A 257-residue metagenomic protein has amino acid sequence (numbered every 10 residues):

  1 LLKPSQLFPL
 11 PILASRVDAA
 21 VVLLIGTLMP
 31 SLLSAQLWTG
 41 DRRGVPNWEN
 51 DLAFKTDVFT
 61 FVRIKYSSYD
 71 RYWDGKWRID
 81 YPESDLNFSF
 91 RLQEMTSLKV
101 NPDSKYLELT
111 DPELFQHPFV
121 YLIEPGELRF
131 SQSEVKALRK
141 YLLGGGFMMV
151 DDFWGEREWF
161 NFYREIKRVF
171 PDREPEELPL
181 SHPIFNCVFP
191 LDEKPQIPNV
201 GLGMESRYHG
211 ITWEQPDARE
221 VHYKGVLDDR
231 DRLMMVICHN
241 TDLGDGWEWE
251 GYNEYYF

Functional and structural regions predicted by a protein language model:
L1-S15: N-terminal secretory signal peptides that target proteins for export/translocation
R16-S31: Bacterial N-terminal signal peptides
S34-F119, P125-G126, D242-F257: Aromatic-Pro/Gly-enriched surface loop or interdomain linker that acts as a lid/target-recognition segment
D41-V45, Y72, E158-F257: An acidic, glycine-rich "communication" segment
D57-F59, F115-V120, G144-F147, R173 (+1 more regions): Loop/turn elements at helix/coil->beta-strand transitions in domains of secreted/extracellular proteins
F61, F119-F160: Short alpha-beta junction capping motif
I64-S67, L122-P125, D151-W154, L178-S181 (+1 more regions): Active-site-proximal beta-strand/loop segments in catalytic clefts of secreted hydrolases
E83, N87, R91, S133 (+4 more regions): Extracytoplasmic/secreted proteins, especially bacterial periplasmic and envelope-associated proteins
